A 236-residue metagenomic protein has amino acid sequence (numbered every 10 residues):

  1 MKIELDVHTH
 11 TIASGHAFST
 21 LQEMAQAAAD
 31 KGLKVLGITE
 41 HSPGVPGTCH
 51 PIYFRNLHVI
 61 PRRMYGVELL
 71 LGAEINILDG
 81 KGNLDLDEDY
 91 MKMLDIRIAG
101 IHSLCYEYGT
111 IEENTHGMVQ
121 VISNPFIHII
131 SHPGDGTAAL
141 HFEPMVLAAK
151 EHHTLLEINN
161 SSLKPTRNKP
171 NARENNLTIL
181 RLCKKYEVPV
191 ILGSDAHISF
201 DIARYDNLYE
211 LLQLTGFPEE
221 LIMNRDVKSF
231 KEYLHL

Functional and structural regions predicted by a protein language model:
K2, A29, S42, G47-I158 (+3 more regions): Extended substrate/RNA-proximal surfaces in nucleic-acid metabolism proteins
E4-S14, I38-H41, I130-G134, S194: Histidine-centered catalytic micro-motifs
I12-T48: Metal-associated gating/positioning segment near the N- to mid-region
G15-F18, G47-P51, A139-V146, T166-L180 (+2 more regions): Histidine/acidic-residue-rich catalytic or RNA/ligand-binding cores of hydrolases and nuclease-related proteins
L36-I38, E157-I158, V190-L192: Short hydrophobic alpha-helical runs that function as membrane-insertion/retention elements
N176-I191: Conserved short secondary-structure transition element at the edge of the structured enzyme core that lines
V188-I202: Short acidic/histidine-rich active-site segments
